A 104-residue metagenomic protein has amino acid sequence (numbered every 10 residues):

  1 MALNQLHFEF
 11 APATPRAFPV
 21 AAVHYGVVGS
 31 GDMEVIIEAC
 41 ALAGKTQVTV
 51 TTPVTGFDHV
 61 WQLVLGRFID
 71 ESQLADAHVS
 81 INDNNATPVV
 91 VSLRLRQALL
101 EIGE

Functional and structural regions predicted by a protein language model:
M1-E104: N-terminal intrinsically disordered, cationic/polar leader segments that include organellar targeting peptides
